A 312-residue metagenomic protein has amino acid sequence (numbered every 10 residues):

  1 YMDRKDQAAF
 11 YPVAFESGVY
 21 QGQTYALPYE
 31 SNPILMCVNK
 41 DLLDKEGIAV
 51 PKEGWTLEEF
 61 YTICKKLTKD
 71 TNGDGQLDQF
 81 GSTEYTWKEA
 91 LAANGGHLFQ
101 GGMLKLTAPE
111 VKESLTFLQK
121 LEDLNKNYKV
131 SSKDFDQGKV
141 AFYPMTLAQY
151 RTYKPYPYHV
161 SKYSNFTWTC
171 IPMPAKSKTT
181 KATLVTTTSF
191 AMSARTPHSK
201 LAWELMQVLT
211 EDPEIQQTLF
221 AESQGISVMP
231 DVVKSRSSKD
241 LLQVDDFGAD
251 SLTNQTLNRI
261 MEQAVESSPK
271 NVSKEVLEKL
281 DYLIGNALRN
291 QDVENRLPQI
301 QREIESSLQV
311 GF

Functional and structural regions predicted by a protein language model:
Y1-F10, K45-G47, K139-F142, H159-K162: Extracytoplasmic "Venus flytrap"/periplasmic binding protein-like
Y1-P33, N165-P174: Hinge/lid segment of periplasmic solute-binding proteins
Y20-Y29, I34, E58-L104, V140-F142: Extracytoplasmic/periplasmic solute-binding protein
D44, K239-L242, L252-F312: Conserved C-terminal helix/tail region of periplasmic/extracytoplasmic solute-binding proteins
C64, G101-K129, M173: Glycine-centered hinge/linker elements that transmit conformational signals in sensory and ligand-binding systems
A141-T146, R151-Y153: Paired acidic/hydrophobic, glycine-rich loop segments that form the ligand-binding mouth/hinge of periplasmic-binding
N165-A191: Periplasmic-binding protein-like
T188, S193-N271, N295: Mature extracytoplasmic/periplasmic domains
